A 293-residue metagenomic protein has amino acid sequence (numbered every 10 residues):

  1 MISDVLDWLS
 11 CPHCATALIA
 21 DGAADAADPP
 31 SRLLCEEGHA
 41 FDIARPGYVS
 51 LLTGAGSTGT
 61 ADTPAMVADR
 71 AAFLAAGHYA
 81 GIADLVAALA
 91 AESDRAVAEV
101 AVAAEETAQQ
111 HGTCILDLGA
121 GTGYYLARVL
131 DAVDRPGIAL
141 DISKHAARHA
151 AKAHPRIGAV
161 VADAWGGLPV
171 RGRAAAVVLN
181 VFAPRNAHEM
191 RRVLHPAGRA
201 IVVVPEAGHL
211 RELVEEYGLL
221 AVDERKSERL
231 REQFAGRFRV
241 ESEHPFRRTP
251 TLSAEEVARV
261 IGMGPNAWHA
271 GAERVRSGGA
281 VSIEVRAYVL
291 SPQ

Functional and structural regions predicted by a protein language model:
M1-T60: N-terminal auxiliary segments of SAM/dcSAM-dependent transferases
L6, H244-Q293: Conserved Class I S-adenosyl-L-methionine
A20-P29, L89-C114: Intrinsically disordered, low-complexity terminal tails and inter-domain linkers enriched for S/T/G/P/D/E
G59-L85: Class I SAM-dependent methyltransferase Rossmann-like catalytic core, especially the SAM/SAH-binding loop
C114-D117, G121-G167: Class I SAM-dependent methyltransferase SAM/SAH-binding core
G166-V177: A short acidic, Gly/Pro-enriched loop at the edge of an enzyme's catalytic core that lines a small-molecule cofactor
A187-I201: A short glycine-rich, Lys/Arg-flanked "PGG" loop and its adjoining helix->strand segment in the class I
R199-R231: Conserved class I S-adenosyl-L-methionine
